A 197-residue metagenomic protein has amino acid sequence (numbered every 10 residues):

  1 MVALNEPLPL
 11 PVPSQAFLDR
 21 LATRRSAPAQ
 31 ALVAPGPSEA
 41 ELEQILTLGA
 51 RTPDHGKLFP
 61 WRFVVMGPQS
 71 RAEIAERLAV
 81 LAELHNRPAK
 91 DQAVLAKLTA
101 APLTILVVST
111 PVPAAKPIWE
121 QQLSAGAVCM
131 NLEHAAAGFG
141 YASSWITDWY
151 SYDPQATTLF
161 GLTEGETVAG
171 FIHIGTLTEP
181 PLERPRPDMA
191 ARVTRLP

Functional and structural regions predicted by a protein language model:
M1-A100, P197: N-terminal amphipathic, basic helical "cap/leader" segment at the start of enzyme domains
R20, K97, T104-L106, A169-H173 (+1 more regions): Conserved hydrophobic/aromatic beta-strand scaffold that supports enzyme active sites
G49, I105, P111-L159: Small-aliphatic-rich amphipathic alpha-helix that forms the alpha element of a beta-alpha
H55-L58, K97-T99, F160-G165, P185-P187: Solvent-exposed alpha-helices and their adjacent loops that cap or buttress functional pockets in soluble metabolic
P68-E73, V80, P111-P113, P154 (+1 more regions): Short, charged/polar surface micro-motifs in flexible loops or helix N-caps
A100-L103, Y141, E164-V168: Short coil/turn connectors at secondary-structure junctions
F160-R184: A glycine-rich helix N-cap at a beta->alpha junction
L182-P197: Phosphate/diphosphate-binding glycine-rich loops and adjacent basic-rich segments that engage nucleotide
